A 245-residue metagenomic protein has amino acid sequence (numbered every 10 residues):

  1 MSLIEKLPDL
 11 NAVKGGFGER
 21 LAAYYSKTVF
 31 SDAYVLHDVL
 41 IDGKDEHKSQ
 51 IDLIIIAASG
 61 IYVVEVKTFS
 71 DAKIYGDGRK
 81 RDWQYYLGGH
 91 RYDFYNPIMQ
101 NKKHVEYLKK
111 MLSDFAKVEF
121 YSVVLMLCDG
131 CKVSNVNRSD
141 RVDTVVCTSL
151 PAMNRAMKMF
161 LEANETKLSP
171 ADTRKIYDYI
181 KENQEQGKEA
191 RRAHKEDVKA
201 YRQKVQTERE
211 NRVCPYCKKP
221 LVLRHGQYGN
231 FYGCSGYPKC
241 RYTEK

Functional and structural regions predicted by a protein language model:
M1-Q50, I56-I61, K67-S70, Y75 (+1 more regions): Surface-exposed interaction regions that form or flank ligand-binding interfaces
R79-R81: TOPRIM-like Mg2+-dependent DNA-processing core and adjacent phosphate-binding/basic surface
